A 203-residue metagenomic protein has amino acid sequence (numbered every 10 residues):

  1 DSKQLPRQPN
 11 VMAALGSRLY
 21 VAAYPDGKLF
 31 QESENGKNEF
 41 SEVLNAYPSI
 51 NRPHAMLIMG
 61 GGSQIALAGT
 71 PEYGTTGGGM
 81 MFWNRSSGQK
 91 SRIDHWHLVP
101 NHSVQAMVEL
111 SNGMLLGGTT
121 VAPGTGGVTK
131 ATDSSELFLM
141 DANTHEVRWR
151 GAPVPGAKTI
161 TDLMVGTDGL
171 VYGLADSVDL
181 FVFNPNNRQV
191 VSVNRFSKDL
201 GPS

Functional and structural regions predicted by a protein language model:
S2-P6, V43-I50, I93-P100, G151-G156 (+1 more regions): Surface loop/turn motifs at the tips and blade-to-blade linkers of beta-strand repeat domains
R7-G16, S49-G60, V99-L110, A157-G166 (+1 more regions): Repeated scaffold domains used in trafficking and secretory/extracellular systems, primarily beta-propellers
L15-G16, Y24-D26, G61, T76 (+5 more regions): Short loop/turn segments that connect beta-strands within the blades of beta-propeller domains, predominantly WD40
L19-A22, I65-A68, L115-G117, L170-G173: Conserved beta-propeller blade signature
K28-F30, G78-M81, S135-F138, D179-F181: A short loop-to-beta-strand structural motif that recurs across blades of beta-propeller domains
S33-G36, N84-G88, D141-H145, N184-R188: Short loop/turn segments that connect beta-strands within beta-propeller blades
A66-G77, G117-S134: Short, conserved, GDST-rich strand-edge loop motifs in beta-rich repeat architectures
T120-T125, P153-L180: Loop/turn-rich, solvent-exposed surfaces of beta-rich toroidal or solenoidal domains
